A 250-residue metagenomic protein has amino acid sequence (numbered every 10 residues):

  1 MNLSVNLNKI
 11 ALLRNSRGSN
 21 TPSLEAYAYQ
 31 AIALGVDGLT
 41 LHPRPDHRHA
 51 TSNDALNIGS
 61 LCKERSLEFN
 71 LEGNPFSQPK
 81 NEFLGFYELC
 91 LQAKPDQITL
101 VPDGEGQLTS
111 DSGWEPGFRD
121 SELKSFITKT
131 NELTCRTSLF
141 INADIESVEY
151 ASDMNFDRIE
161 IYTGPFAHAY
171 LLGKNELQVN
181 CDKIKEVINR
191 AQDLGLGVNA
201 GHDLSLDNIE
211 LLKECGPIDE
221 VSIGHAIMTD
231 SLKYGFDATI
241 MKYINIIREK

Functional and structural regions predicted by a protein language model:
M1-F69, P75-S77, L91-A93, Y150-D153 (+1 more regions): Conserved N-terminal beta1-alpha1 strand-loop-helix module at the mouth
L3-L7, L39-L41, L67-G73, D96-L100 (+4 more regions): Hydrophobic faces of well-ordered beta-strands that scaffold small-molecule active sites in alpha/beta enzyme cores
D37-I58, P102-E115, T163-N175, S231: Glycine-rich, proline-tolerant flexible connector loops at the mouths of alpha/beta enzymes
R48-G73, P116-S138, E176-A200, L206 (+1 more regions): Alpha-helix-loop-beta-strand connector modules within alpha/beta enzyme cores
Q78-Q92, D144-M154, A200, L204-I218: Catalytic cores of alpha/beta
I98-G106, R158-L171, P217-F236: Glycine-rich phosphate-binding active-site loops on the catalytic face of alpha/beta enzymes
R136-K183, V187-R190: Histidine/lysine/aspartate-rich catalytic loop segments that bind and position anionic ligands
L171-L177, T229-K250: C-terminal helical cap(s) of enzyme catalytic domains, especially alpha/beta-barrels
